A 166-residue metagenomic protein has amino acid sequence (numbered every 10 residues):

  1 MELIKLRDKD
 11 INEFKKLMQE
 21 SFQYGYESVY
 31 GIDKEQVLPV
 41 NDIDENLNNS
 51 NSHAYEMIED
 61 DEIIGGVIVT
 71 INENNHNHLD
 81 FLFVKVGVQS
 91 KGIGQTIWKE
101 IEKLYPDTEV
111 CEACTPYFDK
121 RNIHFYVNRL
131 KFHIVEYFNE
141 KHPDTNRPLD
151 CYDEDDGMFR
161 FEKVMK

Functional and structural regions predicted by a protein language model:
E2-K16: A short beta-loop-alpha structural element at the N-terminal edge of CoA-dependent acyl/N-acetyltransferase catalytic
F22-D44: Conserved GNAT-fold acetyl-CoA-binding loop/helix
V40-E56: A short helix-loop-beta-strand connector motif used in the catalytic cores of GNAT acetyltransferases and, in some
E56, E62-I71, H78-F83: Conserved beta-strand in the GNAT
L82-Q89, T115-Y117: A short, internal acetyl-CoA/4′-phosphopantetheine-binding micro-motif in the GNAT/acyltransferase core
V84, S90-K103, N128: Conserved acetyl-CoA-binding loop-helix of GNAT-fold acetyltransferases
L104-Y117: Conserved GNAT acetyl-CoA-binding A-motif
C114-P116, V127-D156: Conserved catalytic-core motifs of GNAT/GCN5-like acyltransferases
